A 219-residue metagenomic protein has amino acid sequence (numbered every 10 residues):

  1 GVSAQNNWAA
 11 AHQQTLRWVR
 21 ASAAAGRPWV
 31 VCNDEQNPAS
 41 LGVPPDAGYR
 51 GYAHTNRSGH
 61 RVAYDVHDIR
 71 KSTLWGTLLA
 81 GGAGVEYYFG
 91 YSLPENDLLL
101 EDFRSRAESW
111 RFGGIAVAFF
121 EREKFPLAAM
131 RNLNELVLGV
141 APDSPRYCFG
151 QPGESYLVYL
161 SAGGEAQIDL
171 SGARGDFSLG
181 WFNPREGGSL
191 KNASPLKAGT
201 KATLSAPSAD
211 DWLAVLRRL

Functional and structural regions predicted by a protein language model:
G1-L74: Substrate-binding/catalytic cleft of secreted carbohydrate-active enzymes, primarily glycoside hydrolases
N7, K197-A198: A short acidic/small-residue loop/turn micro-motif
R27-V31, P38-G42, R57-G59, V66-S194 (+1 more regions): Aromatic- and carboxylate-lined catalytic core of secreted/periplasmic carbohydrate-active enzymes
T200-A202: Short strand-edge motifs at loop-to-beta-strand transitions and within beta-strands of extracellular beta-rich domains
